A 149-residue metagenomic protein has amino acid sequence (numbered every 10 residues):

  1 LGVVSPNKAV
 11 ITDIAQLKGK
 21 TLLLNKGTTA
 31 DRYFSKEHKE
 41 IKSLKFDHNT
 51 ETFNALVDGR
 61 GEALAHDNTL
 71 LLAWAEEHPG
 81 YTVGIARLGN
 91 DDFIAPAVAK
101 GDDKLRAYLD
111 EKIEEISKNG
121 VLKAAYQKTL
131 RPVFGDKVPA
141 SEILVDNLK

Functional and structural regions predicted by a protein language model:
L1, P6-N7, G27-T29, H48-N49 (+2 more regions): Beta->alpha turn/N-cap motifs
L1-S5, L72-I113, P132-K149: Periplasmic-binding protein-like
S5-L22: Flexible hinge/capping segments at coil-to-helix
A9-V10, T29, L44-N54, D58 (+1 more regions): Short helix-initiation/N-cap motifs at beta->coil->alpha
I14, G27-D47, A75-E77, P132: Ligand-binding cleft/hinge of the Venus flytrap
A15-Q16, K36-E37, T50-A65, T69 (+1 more regions): Short helices/loops that flank or line small-molecule/ion binding pockets
A30, F34, I113-L130: Periplasmic-binding protein-like
E62-D67, T82-G84, S117: Paired acidic/hydrophobic, glycine-rich loop segments that form the ligand-binding mouth/hinge of periplasmic-binding
